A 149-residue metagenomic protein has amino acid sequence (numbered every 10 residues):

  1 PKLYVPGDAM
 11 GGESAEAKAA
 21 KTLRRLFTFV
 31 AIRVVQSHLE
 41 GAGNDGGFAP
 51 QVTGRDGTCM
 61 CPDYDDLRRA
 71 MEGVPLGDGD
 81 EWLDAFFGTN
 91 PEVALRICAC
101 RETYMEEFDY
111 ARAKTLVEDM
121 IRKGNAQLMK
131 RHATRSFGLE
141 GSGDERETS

Functional and structural regions predicted by a protein language model:
K2-S149: The transition from N-terminal targeting/processing segments to the mature protein
